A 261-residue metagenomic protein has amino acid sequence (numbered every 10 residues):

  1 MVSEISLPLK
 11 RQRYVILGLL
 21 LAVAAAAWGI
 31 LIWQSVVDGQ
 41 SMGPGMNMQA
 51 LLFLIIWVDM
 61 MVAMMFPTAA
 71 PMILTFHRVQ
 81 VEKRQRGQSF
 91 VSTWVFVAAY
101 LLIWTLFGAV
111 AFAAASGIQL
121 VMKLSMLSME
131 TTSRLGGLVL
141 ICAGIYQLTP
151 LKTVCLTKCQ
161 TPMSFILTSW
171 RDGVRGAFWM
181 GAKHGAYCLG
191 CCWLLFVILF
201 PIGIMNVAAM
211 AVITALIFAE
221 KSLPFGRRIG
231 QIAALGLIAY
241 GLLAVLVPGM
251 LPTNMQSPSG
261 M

Functional and structural regions predicted by a protein language model:
M1-D59, V81-Q85, M122-S128, P150-R171 (+1 more regions): Histidine-/acidic- and/or cysteine-rich, low-complexity loops and terminal segments associated with membrane
S6, L54-L101: Juxtamembrane transmembrane-helix termini in multi-pass membrane transport proteins
I16-L20, Q49-F53, S92, F96 (+3 more regions): Residue-level signature of transmembrane alpha-helical entry/exit and packing/kink sites in multi-pass membrane
L17, L21-A24, V97, G136-L140 (+5 more regions): Residues within membrane-spanning alpha-helices of integral membrane proteins, especially the hydrophobic core/packing
M48-M65, M129-I145: Alpha-helical transmembrane segments
G87-G117, C191-F225, Q231-L237: A small-residue-rich subset of transmembrane alpha-helices
T105-L120, T132-T161: Transmembrane alpha-helix/helix-exit interface in multi-pass inner-membrane proteins
Y146-V154, G176-I204: Alpha-helical transmembrane segments of helical membrane proteins, especially in multi-pass transport, channel
